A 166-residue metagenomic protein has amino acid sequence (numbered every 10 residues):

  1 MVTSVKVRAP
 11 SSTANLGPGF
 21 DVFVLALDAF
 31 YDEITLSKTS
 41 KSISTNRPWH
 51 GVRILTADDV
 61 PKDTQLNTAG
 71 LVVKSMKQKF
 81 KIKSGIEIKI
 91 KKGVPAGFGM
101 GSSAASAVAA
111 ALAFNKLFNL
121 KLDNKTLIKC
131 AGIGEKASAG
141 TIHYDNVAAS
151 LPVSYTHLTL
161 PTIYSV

Functional and structural regions predicted by a protein language model:
M1-F98, K116, L120, P152: ATP-binding N-lobe of GHMP and related small-molecule kinases
T68, A109, T156: Charged catalytic carboxylate motif
A69-V73, A107, Y144: A general structural signal for well-ordered alpha-helical segments in protein cores
M100-N124, V153: DPxDG-like acidic metal-binding loop motif
N124-L158: Alpha/beta catalytic cores of group-transfer enzymes, especially the acyltransferase/condensing modules of polyketide
H157-V166: Single conserved hydrophobic/aromatic residue that forms the stacking wall/gate of nucleotide- or nucleobase-binding
